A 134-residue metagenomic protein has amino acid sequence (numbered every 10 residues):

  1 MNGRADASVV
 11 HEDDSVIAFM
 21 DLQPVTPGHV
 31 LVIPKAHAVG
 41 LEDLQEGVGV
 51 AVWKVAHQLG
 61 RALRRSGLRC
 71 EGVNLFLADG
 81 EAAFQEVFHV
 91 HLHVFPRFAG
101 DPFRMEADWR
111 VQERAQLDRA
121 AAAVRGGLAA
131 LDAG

Functional and structural regions predicted by a protein language model:
M1-G134: HIT superfamily nucleotide-processing domains
